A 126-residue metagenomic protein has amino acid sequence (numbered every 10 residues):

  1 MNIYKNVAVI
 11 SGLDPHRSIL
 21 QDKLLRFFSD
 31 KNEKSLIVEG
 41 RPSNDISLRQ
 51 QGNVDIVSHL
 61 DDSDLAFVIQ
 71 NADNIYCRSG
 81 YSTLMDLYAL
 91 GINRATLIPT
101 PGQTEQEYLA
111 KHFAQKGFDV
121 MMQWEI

Functional and structural regions predicted by a protein language model:
M1-N74: Donor-nucleotide binding loops and adjacent catalytic segments primarily of GT-B fold Leloir glycosyltransferases
A8-I10, T96-L97, M122: Short catalytic-loop micro-motif centered on adjacent basic/acidic residues
L20-D22, L48-Q50, L87-L90, Y108-A110: Short amphipathic alpha-helical segments
K31, Q50-G52, L90-I92, K116-G117: Short, structured coil segments at secondary-structure junctions
S35, R94-A95, V120: Hydrophobic anchor at the start of a short beta-strand that flanks the dinucleotide cofactor-binding loop
D55-H59, D119-I126: Short acidic-hydrophobic, aromatic-tinged amphipathic segments that line or gate anion-handling sites
D64-Y108: A donor-sugar binding/catalytic signature common to diverse glycosyltransferases and related nucleotide-sugar
E107-G117: Active-site-proximal loop->helix
